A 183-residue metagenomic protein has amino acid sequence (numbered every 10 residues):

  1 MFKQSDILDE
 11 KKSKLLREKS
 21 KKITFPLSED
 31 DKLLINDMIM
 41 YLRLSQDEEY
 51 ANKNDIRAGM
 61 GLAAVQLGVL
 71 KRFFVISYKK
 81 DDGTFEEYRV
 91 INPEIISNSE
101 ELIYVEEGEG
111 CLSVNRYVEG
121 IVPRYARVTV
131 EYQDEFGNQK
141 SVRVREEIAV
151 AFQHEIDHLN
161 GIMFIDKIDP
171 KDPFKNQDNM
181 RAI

Functional and structural regions predicted by a protein language model:
M1-I183: Positively charged
